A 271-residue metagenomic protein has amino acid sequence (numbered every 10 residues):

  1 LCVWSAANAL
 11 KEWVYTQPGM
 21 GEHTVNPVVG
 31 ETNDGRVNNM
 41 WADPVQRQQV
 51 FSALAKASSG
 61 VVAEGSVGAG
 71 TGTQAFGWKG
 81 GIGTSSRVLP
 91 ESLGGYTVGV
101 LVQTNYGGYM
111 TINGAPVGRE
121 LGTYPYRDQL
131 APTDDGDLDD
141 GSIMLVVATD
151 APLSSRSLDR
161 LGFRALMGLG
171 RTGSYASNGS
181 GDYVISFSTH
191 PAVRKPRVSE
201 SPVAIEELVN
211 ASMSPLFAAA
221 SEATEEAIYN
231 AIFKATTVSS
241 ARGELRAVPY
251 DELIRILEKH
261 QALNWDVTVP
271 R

Functional and structural regions predicted by a protein language model:
L1-R271: Alpha/propeptide regions of enzymes that mature by internal proteolysis
